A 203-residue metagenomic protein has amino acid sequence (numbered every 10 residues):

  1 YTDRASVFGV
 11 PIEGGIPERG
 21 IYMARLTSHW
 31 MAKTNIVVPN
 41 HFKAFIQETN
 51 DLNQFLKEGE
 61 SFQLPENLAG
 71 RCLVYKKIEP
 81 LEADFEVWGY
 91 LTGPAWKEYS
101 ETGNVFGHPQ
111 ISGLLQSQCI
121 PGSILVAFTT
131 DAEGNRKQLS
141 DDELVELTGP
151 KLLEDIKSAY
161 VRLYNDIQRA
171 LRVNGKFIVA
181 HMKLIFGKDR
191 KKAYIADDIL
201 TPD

Functional and structural regions predicted by a protein language model:
Y1-T130: Active-site loop/lid in soluble adenylation, ligation, and acyl-transfer enzymes
V10-Y22, F128-A159: Short histidine-centered catalytic/ligand-binding loop motif
K76-I78, F177-M182, G187-D189: Short, active-site-adjacent segments that bind or coordinate small-molecule cofactors and metal centers
L147-A180: A long amphipathic alpha-helix within ATP-dependent nucleotide-binding catalytic cores
L184-D203: Catalytic activation segment of kinase domains across protein kinase-like and atypical kinase folds
